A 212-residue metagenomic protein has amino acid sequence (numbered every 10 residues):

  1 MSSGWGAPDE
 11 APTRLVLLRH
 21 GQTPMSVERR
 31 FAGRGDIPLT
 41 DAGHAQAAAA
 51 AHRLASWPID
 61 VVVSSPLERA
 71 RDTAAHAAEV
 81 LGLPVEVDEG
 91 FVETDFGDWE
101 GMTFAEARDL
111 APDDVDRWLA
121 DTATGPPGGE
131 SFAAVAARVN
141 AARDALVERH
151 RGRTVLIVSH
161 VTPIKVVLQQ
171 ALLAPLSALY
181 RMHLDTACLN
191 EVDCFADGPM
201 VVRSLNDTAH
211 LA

Functional and structural regions predicted by a protein language model:
S2-E10, A49-V115: Phosphate-coordination/substrate-recognition cap region in phosphate-metabolizing enzymes
W5, R71, A141-P199: Active-site-adjacent alpha-helix immediately C-terminal to a catalytic or transition-state-stabilizing loop
E10-V16: Extreme N-terminal starter segment of soluble prokaryotic enzymes
T13, P58-D60, R151-V155: Short coil/turn segments at beta-strand junctions that form active-site/ligand-binding loops
V16, E86-D88, R203: General small-molecule cofactor/ligand-binding pocket signal
V16, Q22-A77, A123-N140: Loop-to-helix element that buttresses phosphate recognition and phosphoryl-transfer chemistry
S65-L67, G90, V139, V158-T162 (+1 more regions): Short, well-ordered beta-to-alpha junction loops that form the rim of enzyme active sites and present histidine/acidic
R203-A212: Acidic, His/Gly-rich catalytic cores of divalent-metal-dependent hydrolytic chemistry
